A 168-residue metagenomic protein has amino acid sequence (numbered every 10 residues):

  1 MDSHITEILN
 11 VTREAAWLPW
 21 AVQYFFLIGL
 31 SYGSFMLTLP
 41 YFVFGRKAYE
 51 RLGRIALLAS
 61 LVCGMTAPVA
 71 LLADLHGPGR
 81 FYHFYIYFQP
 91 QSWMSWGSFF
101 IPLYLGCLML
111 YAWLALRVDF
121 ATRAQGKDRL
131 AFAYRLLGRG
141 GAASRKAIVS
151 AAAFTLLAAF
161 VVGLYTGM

Functional and structural regions predicted by a protein language model:
M1-M168: Hydrophobic cores of alpha-helical transmembrane segments in multi-pass integral membrane proteins
